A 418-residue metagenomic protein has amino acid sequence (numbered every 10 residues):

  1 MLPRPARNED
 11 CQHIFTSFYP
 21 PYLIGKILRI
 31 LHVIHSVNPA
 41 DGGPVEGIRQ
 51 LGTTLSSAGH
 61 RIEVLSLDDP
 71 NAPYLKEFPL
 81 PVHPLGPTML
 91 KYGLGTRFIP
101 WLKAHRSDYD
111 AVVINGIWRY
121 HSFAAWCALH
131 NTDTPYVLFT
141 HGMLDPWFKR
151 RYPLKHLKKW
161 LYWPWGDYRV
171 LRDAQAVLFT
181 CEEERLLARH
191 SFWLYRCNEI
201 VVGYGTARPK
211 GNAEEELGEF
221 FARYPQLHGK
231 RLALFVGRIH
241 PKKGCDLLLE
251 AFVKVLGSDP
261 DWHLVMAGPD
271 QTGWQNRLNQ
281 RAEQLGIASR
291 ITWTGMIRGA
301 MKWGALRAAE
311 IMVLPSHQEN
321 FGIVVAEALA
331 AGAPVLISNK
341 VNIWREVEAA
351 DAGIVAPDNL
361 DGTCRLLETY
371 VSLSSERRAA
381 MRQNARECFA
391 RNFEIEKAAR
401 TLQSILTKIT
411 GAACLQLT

Functional and structural regions predicted by a protein language model:
L31, L178, T206, P225-K243 (+2 more regions): Conserved donor-binding/catalytic core segment of Leloir-type glycosyltransferases
L65-N71, T206, V236, H263-R277 (+1 more regions): Glycosyltransferase donor-sugar binding loop
I117, H317: Aromatic "clamp/platform" in nucleotide-sugar-dependent glycosyltransferases that forms part of the donor/acceptor
N131, L144, K159-V177: Membrane-proximal helix-turn-helix segments that form the acceptor-binding/catalytic region of lipid-linked
D173, R185-A207: Helix-loop-beta element that forms the nucleotide-linked donor phosphate-binding surface in glycosyltransferases
L227-R231, C245-T292: A conserved nucleotide-sugar
P334-S338: Short hydrophobic beta-strand element within catalytic cores of glycosyltransferases and related nucleotide-activated
G353-D361, Y370-S375: Conserved acidic donor-binding segment of nucleotide-sugar-dependent glycosyltransferases
